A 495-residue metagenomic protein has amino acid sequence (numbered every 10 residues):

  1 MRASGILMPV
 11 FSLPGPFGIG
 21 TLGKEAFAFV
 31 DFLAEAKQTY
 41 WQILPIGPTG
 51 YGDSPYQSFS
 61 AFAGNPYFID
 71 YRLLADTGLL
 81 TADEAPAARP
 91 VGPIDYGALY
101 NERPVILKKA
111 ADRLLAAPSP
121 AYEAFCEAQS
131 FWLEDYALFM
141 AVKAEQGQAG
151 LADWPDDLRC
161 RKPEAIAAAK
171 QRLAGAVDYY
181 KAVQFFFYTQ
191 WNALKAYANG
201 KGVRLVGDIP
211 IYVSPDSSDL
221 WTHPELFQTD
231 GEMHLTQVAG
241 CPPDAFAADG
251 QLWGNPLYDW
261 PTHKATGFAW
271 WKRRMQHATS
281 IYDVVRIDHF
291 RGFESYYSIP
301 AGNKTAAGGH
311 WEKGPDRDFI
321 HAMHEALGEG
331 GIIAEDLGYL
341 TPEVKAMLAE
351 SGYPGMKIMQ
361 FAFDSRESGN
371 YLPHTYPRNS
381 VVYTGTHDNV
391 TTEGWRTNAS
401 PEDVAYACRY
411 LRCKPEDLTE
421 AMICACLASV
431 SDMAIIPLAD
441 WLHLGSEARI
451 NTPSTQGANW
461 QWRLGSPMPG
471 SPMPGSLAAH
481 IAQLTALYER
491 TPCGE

Functional and structural regions predicted by a protein language model:
M1-F11, F27: N-terminal regions that are enriched for targeting/export leaders and immediately downstream pro/stem segments
P9, D53-Q184, Y188, V213-I435 (+2 more regions): Alpha-amylase-like alpha-glycosidases and glucanotransferases acting on alpha-linked glucans and related
K24-D31, T189-Y197, W271-R273, L418-M422: Short alpha-helical segments and helix-capping/turn motifs at coil-helix boundaries
K24-T49, S280-Y282: Catalytic domains of carbohydrate-active enzymes, especially glycoside hydrolases
A34, W191-N199, H324, L348-A349: Surface-exposed amphipathic alpha-helices with a cationic face
L44, R204-V206, P210, V284 (+1 more regions): Outer-envelope exported proteins of Gram-negative bacteria
Y180-V213: Conserved, well-ordered alpha-helix/loop/beta-strand core segments that scaffold catalytic motifs
H443-E495: Structured C-terminal cap/extension of enzyme domains
